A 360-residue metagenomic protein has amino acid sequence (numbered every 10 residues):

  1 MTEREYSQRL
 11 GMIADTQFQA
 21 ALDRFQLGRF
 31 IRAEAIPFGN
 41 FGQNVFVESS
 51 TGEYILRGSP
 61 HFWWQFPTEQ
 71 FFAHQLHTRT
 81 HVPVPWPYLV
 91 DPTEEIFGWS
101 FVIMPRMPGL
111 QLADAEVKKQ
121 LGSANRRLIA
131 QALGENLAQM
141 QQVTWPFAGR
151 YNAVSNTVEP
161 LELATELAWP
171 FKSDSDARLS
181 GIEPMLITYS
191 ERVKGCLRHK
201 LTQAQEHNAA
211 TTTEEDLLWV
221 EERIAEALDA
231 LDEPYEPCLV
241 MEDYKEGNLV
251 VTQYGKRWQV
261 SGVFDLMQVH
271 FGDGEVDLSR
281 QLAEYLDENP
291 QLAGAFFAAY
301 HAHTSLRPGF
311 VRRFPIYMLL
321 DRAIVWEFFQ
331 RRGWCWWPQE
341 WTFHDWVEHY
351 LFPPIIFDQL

Functional and structural regions predicted by a protein language model:
M1-I31: Juxta-kinase regulatory segment immediately upstream of eukaryotic protein kinase catalytic domains
M1-R9, L133, I355-L360: Phosphate/pyrophosphate-binding loops and the adjoining catalytic core of nucleotide-dependent enzymes
A33-P184, E191: ATP-binding pocket architecture of kinase catalytic cores
Q43-E48, L56, P87, M140-Q142 (+2 more regions): Active-site acidic catalytic loop and adjacent metal/ATP-binding pocket of ATP-dependent phosphoryl transfer enzymes
V84, Q141-S155, A204-A210, D229-E236 (+3 more regions): Surface-exposed helix-capping loop/turn segments at secondary-structure junctions
T93, M104-G122, Q142-W145, R198-A204 (+1 more regions): A glycine-centered beta->alpha junction motif in the catalytic cores of kinase/phosphotransferase enzymes
G274-L306, M318-W336: Active-site activation/catalytic loop segments of kinase-like enzymes and analogous catalytic loops in related
F343-L360: Amphipathic, Lys/Arg-enriched alpha-helical patches that create a basic surface for binding polyanionic ligands
